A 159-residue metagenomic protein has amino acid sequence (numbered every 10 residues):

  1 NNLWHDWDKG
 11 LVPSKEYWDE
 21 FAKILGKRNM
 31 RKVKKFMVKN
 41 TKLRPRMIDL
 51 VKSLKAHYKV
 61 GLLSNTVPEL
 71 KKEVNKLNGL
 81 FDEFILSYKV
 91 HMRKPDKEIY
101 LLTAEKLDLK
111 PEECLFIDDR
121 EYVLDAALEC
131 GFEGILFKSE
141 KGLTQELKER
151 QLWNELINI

Functional and structural regions predicted by a protein language model:
N1, L25-F36, P111-E112, W153-I159: Short, surface-exposed acidic
W4-K32: A metal-dependent, Asp-based hydrolase signature
K15, M30-V60, K97: Short, acidic loop-to-helix structural element flanking the phosphoryl-transfer center in phosphate-processing enzymes
Y17-F21, M37, L70-K71: Hydrophobic alpha-helical core bundles mediating ligand binding, dimerization, or RNAP-core interactions
D19, K52, L101: Active-site phosphate/pyrophosphate- and oxyanion-stabilizing loops and adjacent acidic/basic residues in soluble
K23-N29, A56-Y58, G79-D82: Short glycine/proline-enriched coil/turn segments at helix->beta-strand junctions
V67-P68, K72-I159: Asp-based, Mg2+/Mn2+-dependent phosphohydrolase catalytic module
